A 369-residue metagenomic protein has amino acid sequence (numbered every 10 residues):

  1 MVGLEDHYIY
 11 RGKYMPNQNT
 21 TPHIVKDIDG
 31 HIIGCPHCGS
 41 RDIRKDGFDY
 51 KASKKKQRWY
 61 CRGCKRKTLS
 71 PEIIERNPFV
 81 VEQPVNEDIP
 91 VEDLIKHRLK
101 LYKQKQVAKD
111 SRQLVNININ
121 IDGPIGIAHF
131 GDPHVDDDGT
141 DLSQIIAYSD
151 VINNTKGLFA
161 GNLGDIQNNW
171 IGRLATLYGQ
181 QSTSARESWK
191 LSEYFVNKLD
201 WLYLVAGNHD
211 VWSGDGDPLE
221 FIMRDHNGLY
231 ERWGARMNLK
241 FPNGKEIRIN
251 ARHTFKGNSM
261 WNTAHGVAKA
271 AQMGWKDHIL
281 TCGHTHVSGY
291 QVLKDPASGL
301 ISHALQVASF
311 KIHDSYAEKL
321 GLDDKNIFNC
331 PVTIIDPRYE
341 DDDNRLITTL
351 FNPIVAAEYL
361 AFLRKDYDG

Functional and structural regions predicted by a protein language model:
V2-A128: Acidic, histidine-bearing metal-coordination/catalytic regions of metal-dependent phosphoesterases
I117-I127, R236-N250, G299-S302: Beta-strand-turn-beta hairpins that frame and shape the catalytic cleft of phosphate-ester-processing enzymes
I119-D136, T140-Q144: An acidic-aromatic substrate-binding cleft motif
D122, N154-L158, G244, D342: Polar, enzyme-active/binding microenvironments
I127-H129, A160-N162, L204, N250 (+1 more regions): Residue-level marker for buried hydrophobic side chains located in beta-strands that build the well-ordered beta-sheet
G131-H134, G164-N168, G207-D210, T254-K256 (+2 more regions): Active-site metal-binding loops of divalent metal-dependent hydrolases
V135-A235: Core catalytic region of metal-dependent phosphoesterases/phosphodiesterases, especially metallo-beta-lactamase-like
E246-I249, F255-I354, L363: Conserved beta-sheet core of the metallophosphoesterase superfamily
